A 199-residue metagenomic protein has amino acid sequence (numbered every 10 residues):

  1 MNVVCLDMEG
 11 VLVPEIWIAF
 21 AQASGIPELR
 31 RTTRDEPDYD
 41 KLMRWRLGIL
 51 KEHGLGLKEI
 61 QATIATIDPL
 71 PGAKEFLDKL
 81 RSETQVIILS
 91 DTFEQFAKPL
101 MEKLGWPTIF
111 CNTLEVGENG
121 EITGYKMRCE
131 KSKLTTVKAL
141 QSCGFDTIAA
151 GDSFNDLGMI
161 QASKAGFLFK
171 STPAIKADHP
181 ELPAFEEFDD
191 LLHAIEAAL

Functional and structural regions predicted by a protein language model:
M1-N2, A150: Short loop/turn microsegments at loop-to-beta-strand junctions
N2-T113, G117-E118: Alpha-helical substrate-recognition element adjacent to the catalytic core
D78, K138, L157-G158: Alpha-helical segments flanking ligand/cofactor-binding loops in enzyme cores
V86-D91, F145-E186: Acidic, Mg2+-coordinating phosphoryl-transfer loop and its flanking beta/alpha structural elements, shared across
E94-K98, D156-L157, L192: Short, well-ordered alpha-helical microsegments
Q95-T147, D178: Substrate-recognition "cap/lid" segment bordering the active-site pocket of phosphatases
F110, L182-L191: Short acidic-hydrophobic, aromatic-tinged amphipathic segments that line or gate anion-handling sites
H193-L199: Short amphipathic alpha-helix with an adjacent loop that forms part of the alpha/beta core around
